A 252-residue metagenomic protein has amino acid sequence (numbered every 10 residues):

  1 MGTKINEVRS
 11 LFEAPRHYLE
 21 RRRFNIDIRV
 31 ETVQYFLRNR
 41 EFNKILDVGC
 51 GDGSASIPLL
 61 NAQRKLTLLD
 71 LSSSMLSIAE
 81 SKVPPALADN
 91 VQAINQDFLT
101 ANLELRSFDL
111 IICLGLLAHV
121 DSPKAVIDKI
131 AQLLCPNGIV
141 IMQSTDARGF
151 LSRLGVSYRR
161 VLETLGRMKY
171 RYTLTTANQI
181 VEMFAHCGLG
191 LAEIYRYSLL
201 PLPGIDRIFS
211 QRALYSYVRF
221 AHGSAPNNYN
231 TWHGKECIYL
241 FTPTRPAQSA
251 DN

Functional and structural regions predicted by a protein language model:
M1-R40, P58, S216: Conserved class I S-adenosyl-L-methionine
D52-T100: Class I SAM-dependent methyltransferase SAM/SAH-binding core
I112: A conserved beta-strand element that flanks and buttresses the S-adenosyl-L-methionine
G115-L116: Short catalytic micro-motifs in class I SAM-dependent methyltransferases
K124-I139: A short glycine-rich, Lys/Arg-flanked "PGG" loop and its adjoining helix->strand segment in the class I
I141-E163: Conserved class I S-adenosyl-L-methionine
V156-L162, E182, E193-N252: A C-terminal cap/extension of S-adenosyl-L-methionine-dependent methyltransferases that defines the acceptor-substrate
E163-Q179: Acceptor-substrate binding/catalytic loop of class I
